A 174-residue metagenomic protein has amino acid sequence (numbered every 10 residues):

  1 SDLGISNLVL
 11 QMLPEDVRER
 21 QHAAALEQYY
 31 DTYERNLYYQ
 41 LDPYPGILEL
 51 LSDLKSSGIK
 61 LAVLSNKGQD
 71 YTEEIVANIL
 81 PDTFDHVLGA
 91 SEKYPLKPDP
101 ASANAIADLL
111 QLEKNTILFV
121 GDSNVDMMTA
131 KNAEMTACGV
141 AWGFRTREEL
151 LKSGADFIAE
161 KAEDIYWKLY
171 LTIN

Functional and structural regions predicted by a protein language model:
S1-S57, D70: N-terminal helical cap/lid subdomain that shapes the substrate entry/recognition surface in HAD-like hydrolases
L3-G4, E49, Q69-Y71, V125 (+2 more regions): Short alpha-helical
Y39-D42, G68-V120, N124-A133, R147-L151: Substrate-recognition "cap/lid" segment bordering the active-site pocket of phosphatases
S56-I59, L110-T116, L171-I173: Glycine-rich phosphate-binding loop signature in dinucleotide/nucleotide-binding domains
A141: Nucleotide-sugar donor-binding loop of glycosyltransferases
F157-K161: Short acidic-hydrophobic, aromatic-tinged amphipathic segments that line or gate anion-handling sites
